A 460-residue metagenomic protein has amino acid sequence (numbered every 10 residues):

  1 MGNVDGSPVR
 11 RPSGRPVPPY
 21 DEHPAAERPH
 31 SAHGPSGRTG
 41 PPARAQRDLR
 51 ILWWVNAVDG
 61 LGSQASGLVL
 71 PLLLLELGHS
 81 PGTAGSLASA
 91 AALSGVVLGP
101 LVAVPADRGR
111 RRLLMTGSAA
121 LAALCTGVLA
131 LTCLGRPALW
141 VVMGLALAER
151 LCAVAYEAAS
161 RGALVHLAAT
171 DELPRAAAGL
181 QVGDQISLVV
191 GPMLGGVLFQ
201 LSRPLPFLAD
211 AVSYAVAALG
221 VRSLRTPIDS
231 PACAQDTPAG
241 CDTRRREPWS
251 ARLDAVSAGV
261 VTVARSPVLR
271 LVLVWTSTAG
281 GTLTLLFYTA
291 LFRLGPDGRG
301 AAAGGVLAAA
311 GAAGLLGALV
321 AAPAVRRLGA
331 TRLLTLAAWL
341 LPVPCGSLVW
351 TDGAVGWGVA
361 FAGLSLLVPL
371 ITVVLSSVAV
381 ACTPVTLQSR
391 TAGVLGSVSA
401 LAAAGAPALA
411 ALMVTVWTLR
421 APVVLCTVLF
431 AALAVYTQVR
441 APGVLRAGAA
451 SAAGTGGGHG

Functional and structural regions predicted by a protein language model:
N3-P8, G85, V97-V102, A106-R108 (+3 more regions): C-terminal transmembrane bundle of multi-pass solute transporters/carriers
S31-R50, T226-V274, G454-G460: Juxtamembrane intracellular "pre-TM" segments in multi-pass secondary transporters
A45-W53, P81, R136-L139, M143 (+6 more regions): Primarily residues marking transmembrane-helix entry/exit sites
I51-G67, A91-V104, R110-A122, V141-V197 (+6 more regions): Substrate-agnostic recognition of the 12-TM MFS/MFS-like secondary transporter fold
A65, V69-G95: Extracellular/periplasmic helix-loop-helix junction of adjacent transmembrane segments in MFS-like secondary
A65-V69, R203-L208, A255-A318: A single, central transmembrane helix in multi-pass transporters
L68-L77, L131-C133, V190-A209, G295-D297 (+1 more regions): Transmembrane alpha-helix termini and helix-breaking/packing motifs in multi-pass membrane transporters
A163-H166, F207-A239, Q438-A450: Helix-loop junctions on the cytosolic side of multi-pass membrane transporters, especially the intracellular loop
